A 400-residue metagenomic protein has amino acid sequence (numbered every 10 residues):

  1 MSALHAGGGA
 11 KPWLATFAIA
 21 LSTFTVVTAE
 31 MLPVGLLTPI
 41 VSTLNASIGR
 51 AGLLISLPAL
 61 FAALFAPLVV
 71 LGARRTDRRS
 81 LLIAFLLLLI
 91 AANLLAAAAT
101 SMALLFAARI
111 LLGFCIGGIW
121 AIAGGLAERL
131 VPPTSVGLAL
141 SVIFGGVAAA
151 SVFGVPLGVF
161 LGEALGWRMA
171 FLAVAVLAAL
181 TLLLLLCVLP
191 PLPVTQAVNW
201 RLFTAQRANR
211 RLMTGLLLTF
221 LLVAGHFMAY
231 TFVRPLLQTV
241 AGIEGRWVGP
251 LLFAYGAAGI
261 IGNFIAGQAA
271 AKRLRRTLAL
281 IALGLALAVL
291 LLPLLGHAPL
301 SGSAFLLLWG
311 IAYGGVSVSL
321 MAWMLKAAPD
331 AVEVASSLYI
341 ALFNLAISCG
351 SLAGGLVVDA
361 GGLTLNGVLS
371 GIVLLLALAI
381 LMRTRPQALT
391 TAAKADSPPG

Functional and structural regions predicted by a protein language model:
N45, D77, A98-L104, L295-H297: Helix-breaking motifs and short loop linkers at transmembrane-helix boundaries and internal kinks in secondary membrane
L64-T100: Conserved MFS/SLC helix-loop-helix module at the cytosolic interface between two early adjacent transmembrane helices
F65-R78, G262-L274, V358: Helix-to-loop junctions at the C-terminal end of transmembrane segments in multipass secondary transporters
R79-L82, L105, L278-A279: Primarily marks hydrophobic transmembrane alpha-helices of the MFS/SLC 12-helix fold
A92, A103-L112, L300-L308: Paired small-residue
L104, P133-T134, L138-C187, L236: Helix-loop-helix hairpin linking two adjacent transmembrane segments in secondary transporters
A108-G146: Cytoplasmic helix-loop-helix junction between adjacent transmembrane helices in 12-TM secondary transporters
R276-L320: C-terminal transmembrane helical hairpin of 12-TM major facilitator-type secondary transporters
